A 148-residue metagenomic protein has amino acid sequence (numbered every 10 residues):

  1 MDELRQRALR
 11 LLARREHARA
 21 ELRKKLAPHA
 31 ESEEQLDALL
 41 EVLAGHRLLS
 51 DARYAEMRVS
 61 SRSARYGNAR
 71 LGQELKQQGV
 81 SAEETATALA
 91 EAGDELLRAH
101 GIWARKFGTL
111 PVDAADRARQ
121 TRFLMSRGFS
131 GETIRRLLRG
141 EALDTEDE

Functional and structural regions predicted by a protein language model:
M1-E148: An alpha-helical, amphipathic repeat domain used for nucleic-acid recognition, typified by the mTERF helical solenoid
